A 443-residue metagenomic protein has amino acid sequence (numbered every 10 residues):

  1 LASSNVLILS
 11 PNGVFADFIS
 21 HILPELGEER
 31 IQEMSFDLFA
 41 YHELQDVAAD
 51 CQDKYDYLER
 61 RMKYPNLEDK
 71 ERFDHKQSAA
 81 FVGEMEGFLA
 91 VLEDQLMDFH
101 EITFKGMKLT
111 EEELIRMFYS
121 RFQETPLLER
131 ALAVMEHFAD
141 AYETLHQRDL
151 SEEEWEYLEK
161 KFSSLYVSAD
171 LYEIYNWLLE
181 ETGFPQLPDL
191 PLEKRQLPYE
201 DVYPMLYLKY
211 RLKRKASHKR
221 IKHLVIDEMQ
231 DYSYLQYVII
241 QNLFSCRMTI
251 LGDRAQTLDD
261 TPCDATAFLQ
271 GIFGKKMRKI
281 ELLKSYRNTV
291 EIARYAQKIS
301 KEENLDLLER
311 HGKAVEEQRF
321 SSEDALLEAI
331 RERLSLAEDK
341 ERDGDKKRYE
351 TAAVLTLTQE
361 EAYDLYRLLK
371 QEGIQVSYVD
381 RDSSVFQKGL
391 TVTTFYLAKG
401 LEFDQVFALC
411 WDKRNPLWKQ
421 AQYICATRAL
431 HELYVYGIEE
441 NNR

Functional and structural regions predicted by a protein language model:
L1-L224, Q230-I239, R247, A255: Alpha-helical nucleic-acid-binding subdomain of P-loop helicases immediately C-terminal to the Walker A/P-loop
S4, G13-D17, H21, E25-E29 (+5 more regions): Conserved helicase motor core of SF1/SF2 NTP-dependent helicases
